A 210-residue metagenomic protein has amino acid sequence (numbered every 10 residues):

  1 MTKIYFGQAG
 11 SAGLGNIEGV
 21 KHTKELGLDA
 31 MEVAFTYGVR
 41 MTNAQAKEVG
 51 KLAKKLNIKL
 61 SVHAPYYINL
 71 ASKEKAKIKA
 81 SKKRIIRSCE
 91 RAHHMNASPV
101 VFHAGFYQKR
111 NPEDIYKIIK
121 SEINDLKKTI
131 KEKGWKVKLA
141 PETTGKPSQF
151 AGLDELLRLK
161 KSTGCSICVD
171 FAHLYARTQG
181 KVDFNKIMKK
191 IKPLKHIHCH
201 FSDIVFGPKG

Functional and structural regions predicted by a protein language model:
M1-A64, I68-R87: N-terminal pre-domain/capping segments
I4-G10, M31-V33, L60-A64, V100-F102 (+3 more regions): Hydrophobic faces of well-ordered beta-strands that scaffold small-molecule active sites in alpha/beta enzyme cores
A9-G13, A34-G38, P65-N69, G105-Y107 (+3 more regions): Active-site beta-loop-alpha junctions enriched in small/polar residues
I17, N43-A46, E113, F150-D154 (+1 more regions): Conserved strand-to-helix beginnings and helix N-cap segments that scaffold or border functional pockets
V20-G27, M41-S61, R87-N96, K127-G134 (+2 more regions): Acidic (Asp/Glu)-rich catalytic clusters
M41, R110, K209: Glycine/Thr-rich phosphate-binding loops of Rossmann-like dinucleotide-binding domains
A71-V169, A176: Active-site acidic/histidine proton-transfer and metal-coordination neighborhood in alpha/beta enzyme cores
F150, H173-G210: Gly/Pro-rich active-site loop or hairpin
